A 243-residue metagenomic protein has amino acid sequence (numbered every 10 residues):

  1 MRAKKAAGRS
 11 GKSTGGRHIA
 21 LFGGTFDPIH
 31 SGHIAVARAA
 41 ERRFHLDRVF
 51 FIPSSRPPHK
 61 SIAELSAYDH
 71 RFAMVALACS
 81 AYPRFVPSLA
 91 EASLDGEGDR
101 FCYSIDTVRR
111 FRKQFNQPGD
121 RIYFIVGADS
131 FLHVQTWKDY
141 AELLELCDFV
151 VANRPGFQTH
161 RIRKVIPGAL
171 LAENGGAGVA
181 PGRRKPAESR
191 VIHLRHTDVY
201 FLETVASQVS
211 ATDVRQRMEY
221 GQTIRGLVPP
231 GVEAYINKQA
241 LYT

Functional and structural regions predicted by a protein language model:
M1-T243: Nucleotidyltransferase catalytic core that binds NTPs
